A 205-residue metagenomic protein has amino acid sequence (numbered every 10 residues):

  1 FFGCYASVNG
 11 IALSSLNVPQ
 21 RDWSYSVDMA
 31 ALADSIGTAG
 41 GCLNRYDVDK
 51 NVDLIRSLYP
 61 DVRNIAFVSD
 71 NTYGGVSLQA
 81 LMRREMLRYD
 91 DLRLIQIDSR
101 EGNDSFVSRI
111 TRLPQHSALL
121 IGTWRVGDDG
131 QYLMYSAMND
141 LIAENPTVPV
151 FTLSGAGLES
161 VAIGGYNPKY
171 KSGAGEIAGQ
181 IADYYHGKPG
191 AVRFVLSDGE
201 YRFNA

Functional and structural regions predicted by a protein language model:
F1-A205: Short hydrophobic alpha-helices and adjacent helix-cap/hinge residues
